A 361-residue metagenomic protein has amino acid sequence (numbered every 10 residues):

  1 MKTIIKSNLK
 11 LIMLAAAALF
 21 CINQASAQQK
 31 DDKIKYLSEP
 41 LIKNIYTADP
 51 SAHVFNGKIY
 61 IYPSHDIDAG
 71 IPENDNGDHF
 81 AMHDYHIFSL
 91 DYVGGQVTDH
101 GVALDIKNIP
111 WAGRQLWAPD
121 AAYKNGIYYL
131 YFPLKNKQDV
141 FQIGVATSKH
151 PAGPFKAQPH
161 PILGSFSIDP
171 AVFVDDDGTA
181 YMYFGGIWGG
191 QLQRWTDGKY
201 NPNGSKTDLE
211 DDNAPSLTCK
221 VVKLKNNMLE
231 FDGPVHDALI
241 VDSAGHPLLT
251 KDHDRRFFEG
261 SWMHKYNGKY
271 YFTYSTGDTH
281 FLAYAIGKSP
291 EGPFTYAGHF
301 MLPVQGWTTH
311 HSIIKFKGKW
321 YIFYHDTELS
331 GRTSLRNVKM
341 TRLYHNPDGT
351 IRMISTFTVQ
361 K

Functional and structural regions predicted by a protein language model:
M1-K30: Bacterial Sec-dependent N-terminal signal peptides
A27-K361: Carbohydrate-active catalytic/glycan-binding domains of CAZyme proteins, especially the secreted or lumenal ectodomains
